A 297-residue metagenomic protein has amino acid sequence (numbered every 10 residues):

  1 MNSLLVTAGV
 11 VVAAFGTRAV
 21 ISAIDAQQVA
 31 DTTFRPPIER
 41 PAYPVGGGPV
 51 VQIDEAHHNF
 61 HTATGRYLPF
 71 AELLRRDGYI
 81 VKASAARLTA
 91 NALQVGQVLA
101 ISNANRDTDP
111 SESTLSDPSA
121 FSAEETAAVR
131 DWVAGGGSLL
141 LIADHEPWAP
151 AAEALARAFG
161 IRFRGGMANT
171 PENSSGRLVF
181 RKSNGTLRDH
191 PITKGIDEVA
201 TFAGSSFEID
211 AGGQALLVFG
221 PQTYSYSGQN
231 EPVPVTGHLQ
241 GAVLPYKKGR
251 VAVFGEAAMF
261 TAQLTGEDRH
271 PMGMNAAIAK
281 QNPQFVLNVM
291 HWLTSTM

Functional and structural regions predicted by a protein language model:
M1-G9: N-terminal Sec-pathway targeting helices
A8-R18: Bacterial N-terminal signal peptides
T17-M297: Short, surface-exposed patches at the edges or C-terminal ends of soluble domains, predominantly
